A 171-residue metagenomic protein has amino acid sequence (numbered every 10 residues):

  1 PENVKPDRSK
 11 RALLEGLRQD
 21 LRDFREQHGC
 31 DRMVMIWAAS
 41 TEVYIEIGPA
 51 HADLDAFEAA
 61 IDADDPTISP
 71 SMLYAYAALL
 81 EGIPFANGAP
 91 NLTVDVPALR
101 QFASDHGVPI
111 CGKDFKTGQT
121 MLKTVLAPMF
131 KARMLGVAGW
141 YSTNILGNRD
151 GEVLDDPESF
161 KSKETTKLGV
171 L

Functional and structural regions predicted by a protein language model:
P1-A89, T93-P109, K116-A127: Metallocofactor- and cofactor-centric catalytic cores in central/energy metabolism, strongly enriched
Q101, V108, Q119-L171: Active-site-lining helix/loop region of Rossmann-like oxidoreductase modules
